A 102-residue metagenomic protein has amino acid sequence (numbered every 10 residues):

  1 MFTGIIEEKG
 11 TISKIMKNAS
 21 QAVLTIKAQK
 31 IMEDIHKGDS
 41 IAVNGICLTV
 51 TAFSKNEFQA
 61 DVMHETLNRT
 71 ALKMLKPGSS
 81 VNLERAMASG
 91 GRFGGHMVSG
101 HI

Functional and structural regions predicted by a protein language model:
M1-I102: Conserved loop->alpha-helix
